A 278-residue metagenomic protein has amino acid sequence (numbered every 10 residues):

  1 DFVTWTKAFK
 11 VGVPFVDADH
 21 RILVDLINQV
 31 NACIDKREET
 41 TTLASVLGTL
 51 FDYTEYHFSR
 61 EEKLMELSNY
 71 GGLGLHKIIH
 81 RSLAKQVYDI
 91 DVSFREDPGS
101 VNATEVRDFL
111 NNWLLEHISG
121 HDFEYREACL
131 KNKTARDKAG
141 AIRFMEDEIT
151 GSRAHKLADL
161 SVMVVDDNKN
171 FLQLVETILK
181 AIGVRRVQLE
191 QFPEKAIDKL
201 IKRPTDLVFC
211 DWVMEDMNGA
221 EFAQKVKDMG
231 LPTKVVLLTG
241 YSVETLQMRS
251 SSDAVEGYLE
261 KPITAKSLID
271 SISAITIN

Functional and structural regions predicted by a protein language model:
K169-Q188: Two-component/phosphorelay signaling modules centered on CheY-like receiver
V184-Q191, K199, L259: Short hydrophobic/Thr-rich beta-strand motif most characteristic of the beta2 strand and flanking loop of CheY-like
Q191-F192, N218-F222: Acidic catalytic/metal-coordinating carboxylates
D198, A220-P232: Short amphipathic alpha-helix used as the core "switch/output" element in two-component signaling
R203-F209: Active-site beta3 strand of CheY-like receiver
M214: Receiver (REC) domain active-site loop signature in two-component systems and cognate sites in sensor histidine kinases
E221, S242-G257, K266, D270: Alpha4 helix (beta4-alpha4-beta5 surface) of REC/receiver domains from two-component response regulators
